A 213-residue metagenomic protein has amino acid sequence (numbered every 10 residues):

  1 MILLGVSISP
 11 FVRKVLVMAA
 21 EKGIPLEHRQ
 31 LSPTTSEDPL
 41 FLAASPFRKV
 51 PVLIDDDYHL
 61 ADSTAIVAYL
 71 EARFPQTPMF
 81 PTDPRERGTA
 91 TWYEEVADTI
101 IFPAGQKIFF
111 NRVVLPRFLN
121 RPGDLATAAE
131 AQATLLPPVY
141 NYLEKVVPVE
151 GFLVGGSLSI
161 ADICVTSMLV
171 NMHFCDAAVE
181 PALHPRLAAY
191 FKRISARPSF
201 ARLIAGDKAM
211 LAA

Functional and structural regions predicted by a protein language model:
M1-A126, E130: GST-like domain detector, emphasizing the conserved glutathione-binding G-site in the N-terminal thioredoxin-like
H28, G156, P181, L203-I204: A generic structural-conservation signal
L42-A43, E95, P148, S195 (+1 more regions): Alpha-helix boundary recognition
L53, T64, L136-V139, S199: Aromatic-glycine hotspot motif
P84-R85, Q106, S157-L158, A205 (+1 more regions): Short capping/connector residues at structural and topological boundaries
G88-T91, C164, A188, A201: Generic structural signal for individual residues within well-ordered alpha-helical segments across diverse proteins
T99-A196: GST-like fold's C-terminal all-alpha helical module
R186-A213: Long hydrophobic alpha-helical segments typical of transmembrane helices together with their membrane-interfacial
